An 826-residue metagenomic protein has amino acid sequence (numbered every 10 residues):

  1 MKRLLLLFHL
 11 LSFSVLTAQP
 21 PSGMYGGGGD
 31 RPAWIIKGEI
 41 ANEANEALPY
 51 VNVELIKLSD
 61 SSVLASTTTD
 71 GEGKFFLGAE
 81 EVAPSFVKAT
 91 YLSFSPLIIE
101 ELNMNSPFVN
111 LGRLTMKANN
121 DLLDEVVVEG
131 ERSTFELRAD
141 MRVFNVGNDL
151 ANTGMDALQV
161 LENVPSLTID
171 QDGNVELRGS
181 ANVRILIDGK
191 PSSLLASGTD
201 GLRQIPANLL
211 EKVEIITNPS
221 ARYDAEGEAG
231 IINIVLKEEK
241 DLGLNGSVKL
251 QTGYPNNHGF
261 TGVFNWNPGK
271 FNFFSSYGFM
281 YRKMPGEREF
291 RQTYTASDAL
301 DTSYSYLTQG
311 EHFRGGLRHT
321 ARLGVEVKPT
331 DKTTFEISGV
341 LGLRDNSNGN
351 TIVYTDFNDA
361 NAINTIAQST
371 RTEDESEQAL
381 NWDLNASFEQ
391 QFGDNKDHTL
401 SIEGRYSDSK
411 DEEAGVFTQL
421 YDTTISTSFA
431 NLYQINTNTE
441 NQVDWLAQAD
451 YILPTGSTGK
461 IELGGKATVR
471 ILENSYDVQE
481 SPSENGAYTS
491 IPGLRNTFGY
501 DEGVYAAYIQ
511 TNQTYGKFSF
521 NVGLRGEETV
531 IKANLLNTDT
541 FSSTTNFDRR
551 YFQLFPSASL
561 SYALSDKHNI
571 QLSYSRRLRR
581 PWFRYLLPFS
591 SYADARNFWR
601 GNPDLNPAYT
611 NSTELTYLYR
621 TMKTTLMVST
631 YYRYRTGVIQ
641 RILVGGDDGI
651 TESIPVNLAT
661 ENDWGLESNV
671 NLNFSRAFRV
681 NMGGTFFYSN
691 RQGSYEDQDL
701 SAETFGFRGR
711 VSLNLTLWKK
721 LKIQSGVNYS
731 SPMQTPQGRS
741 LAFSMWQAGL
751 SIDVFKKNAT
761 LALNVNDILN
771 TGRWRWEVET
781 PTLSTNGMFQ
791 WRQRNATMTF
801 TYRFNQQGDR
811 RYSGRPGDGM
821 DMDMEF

Functional and structural regions predicted by a protein language model:
S22-G28, E54-I56, T90-F94, F108-L150 (+3 more regions): Short, acidic, small-residue-rich periplasmic hinge/interaction motif at the N-terminus of Gram-negative outer-membrane
I56-S62, P84-E100: A short, solvent-exposed loop/turn motif at the edges and junctions of modular extracellular/periplasmic domains
L58-K74: Short, acidic Ser/Thr/Gly-rich low-complexity loop/linker segments typical of extracellular and cell-surface proteins
G112-T115, A157-V160, G198-G201, I215 (+2 more regions): N-terminal periplasmic accessory domains that precede and gate Gram-negative outer-membrane beta-barrel machines
A157, N163, K190-T217: Short acidic/polar hinge/loop motifs at secondary-structure boundaries that mediate gating or recognition
Q309, D444-Q448, T489-N496, R600-N602 (+5 more regions): Outer membrane beta-barrel strand-and-loop segments of large Gram-negative receptors, especially TonB-dependent
T320-R344, Q368-L535, A563, T624-Y632 (+1 more regions): Face-selective signature of the C-terminal outer-membrane beta-barrel domain
V530-K532, D566-S612, Y632-E652, N766-P781: Surface-exposed extracellular loop regions of Gram-negative outer-membrane beta-barrel proteins, predominantly
